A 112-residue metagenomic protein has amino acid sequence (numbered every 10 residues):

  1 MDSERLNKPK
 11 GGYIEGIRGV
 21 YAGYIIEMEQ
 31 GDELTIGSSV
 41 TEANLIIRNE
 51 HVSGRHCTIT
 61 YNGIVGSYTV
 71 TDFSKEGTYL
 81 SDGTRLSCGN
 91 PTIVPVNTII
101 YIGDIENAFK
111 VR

Functional and structural regions predicted by a protein language model:
M1-E50, T60, I64-V65, I93 (+1 more regions): Intrinsically disordered, low-complexity acidic Ser/Thr-rich regulatory segments
V52-G54: Amphipathic hydrophobic-ligand
C57, Y61-I99: Forkhead-associated
